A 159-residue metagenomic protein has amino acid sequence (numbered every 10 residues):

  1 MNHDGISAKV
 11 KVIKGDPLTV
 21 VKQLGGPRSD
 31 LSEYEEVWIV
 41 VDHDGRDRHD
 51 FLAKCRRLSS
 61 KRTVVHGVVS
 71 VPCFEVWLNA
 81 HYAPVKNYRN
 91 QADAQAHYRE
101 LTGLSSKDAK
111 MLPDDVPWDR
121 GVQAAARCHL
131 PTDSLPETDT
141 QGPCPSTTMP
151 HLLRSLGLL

Functional and structural regions predicted by a protein language model:
N2-K11, L18, G25-E36, H43-L159: C-terminal accessory helical subdomains adjacent to catalytic cores in phosphodiester- and nucleotide-handling enzymes
